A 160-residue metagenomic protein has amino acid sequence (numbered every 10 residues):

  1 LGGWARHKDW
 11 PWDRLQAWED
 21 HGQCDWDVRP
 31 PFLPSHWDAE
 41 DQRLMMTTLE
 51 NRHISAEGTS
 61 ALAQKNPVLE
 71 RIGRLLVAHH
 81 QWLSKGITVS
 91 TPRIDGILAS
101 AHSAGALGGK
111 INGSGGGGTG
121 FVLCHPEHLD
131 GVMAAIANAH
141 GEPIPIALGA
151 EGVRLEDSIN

Functional and structural regions predicted by a protein language model:
L1-G108, V122-N160: C-terminal nucleotide
G118-G120: Structural motif
